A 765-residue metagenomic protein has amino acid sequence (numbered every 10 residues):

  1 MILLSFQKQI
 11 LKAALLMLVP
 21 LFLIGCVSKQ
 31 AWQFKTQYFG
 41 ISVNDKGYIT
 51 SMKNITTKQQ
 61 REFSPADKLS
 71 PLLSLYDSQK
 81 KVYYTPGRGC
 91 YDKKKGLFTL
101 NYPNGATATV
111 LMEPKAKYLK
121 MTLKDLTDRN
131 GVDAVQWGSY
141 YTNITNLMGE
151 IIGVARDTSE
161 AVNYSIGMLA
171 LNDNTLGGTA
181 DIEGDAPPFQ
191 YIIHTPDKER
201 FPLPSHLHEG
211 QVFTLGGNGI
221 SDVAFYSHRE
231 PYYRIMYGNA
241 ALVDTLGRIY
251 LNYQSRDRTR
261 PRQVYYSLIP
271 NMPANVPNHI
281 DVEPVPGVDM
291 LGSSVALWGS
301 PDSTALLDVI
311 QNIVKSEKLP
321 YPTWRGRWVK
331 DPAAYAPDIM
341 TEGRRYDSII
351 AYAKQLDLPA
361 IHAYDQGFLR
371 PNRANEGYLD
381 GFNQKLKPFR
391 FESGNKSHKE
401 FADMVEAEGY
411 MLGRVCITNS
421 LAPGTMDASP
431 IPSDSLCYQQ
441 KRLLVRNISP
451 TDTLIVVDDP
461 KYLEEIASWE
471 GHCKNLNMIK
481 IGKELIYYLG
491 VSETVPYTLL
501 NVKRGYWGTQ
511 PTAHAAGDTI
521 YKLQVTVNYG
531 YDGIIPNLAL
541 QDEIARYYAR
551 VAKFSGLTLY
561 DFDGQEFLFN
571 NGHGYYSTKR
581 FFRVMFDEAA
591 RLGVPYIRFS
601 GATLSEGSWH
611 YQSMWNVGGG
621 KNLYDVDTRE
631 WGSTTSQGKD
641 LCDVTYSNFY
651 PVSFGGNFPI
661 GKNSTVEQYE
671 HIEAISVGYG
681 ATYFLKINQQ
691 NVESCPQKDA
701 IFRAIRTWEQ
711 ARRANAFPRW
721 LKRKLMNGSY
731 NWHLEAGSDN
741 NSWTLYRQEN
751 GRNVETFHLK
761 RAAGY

Functional and structural regions predicted by a protein language model:
A13-F22: Bacterial N-terminal signal peptides
L23-A31: Bacterial Sec-dependent signal peptides at the C-terminal "C-region" and cleavage site
F34-R370, M404, E408-L412, T558-L559 (+1 more regions): Carbohydrate-recognition beta-sandwich/jelly-roll modules in extracellular/periplasmic carbohydrate-active proteins
K46, A108-Y118, G131-N146, L463-K483 (+1 more regions): Extended Gly/Ser/Thr-rich low-complexity repeat segments, especially those forming or decorating extracellular
Y321-K441, Q524-A549, K553-R580: Aromatic-lined carbohydrate-binding/catalytic grooves of carbohydrate-active enzymes
F401-E408, L412-R414, S420, L436-Q439 (+2 more regions): Carbohydrate-binding surfaces of carbohydrate-active enzymes
T418-P511: Autoprocessing Asn-cyclization modules and mimics
D427-D434, V525-E543, D587-S694: Glycan-recognition surfaces
